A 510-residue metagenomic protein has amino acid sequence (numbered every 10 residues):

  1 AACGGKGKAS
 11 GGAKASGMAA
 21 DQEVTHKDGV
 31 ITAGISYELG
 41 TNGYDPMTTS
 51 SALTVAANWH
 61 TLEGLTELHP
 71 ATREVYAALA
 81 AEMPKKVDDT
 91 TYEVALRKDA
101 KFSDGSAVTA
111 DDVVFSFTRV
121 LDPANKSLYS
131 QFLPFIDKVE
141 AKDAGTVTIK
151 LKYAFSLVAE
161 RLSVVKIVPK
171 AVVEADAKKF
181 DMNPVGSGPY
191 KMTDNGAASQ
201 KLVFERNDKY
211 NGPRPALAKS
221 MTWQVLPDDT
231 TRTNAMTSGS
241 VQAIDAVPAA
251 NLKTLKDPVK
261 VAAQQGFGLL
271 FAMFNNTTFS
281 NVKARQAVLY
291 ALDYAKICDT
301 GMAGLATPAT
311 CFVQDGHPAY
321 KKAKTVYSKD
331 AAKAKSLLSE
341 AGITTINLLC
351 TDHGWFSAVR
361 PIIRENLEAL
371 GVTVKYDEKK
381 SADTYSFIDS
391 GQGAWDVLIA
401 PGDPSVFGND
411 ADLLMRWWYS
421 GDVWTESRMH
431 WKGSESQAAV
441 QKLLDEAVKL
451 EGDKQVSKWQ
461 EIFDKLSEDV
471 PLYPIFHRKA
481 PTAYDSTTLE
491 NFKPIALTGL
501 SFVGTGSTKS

Functional and structural regions predicted by a protein language model:
V24, T91, A95, S130-V172: Surface-exposed binding/hinge segments that line and control ligand-binding clefts or catalytic entry sites
T32, T109-S116, A144-K150, G188-P189 (+5 more regions): Alpha-helical secondary-structure segments
T32-V87, T118, V185: N-terminal lobe/hinge region of extracytoplasmic solute-binding protein
S163-A216, S220: Gly/Pro-rich hinge or "lid" segments in bacterial periplasmic/extracellular proteins
K209-K253: Ligand-site clamp/hinge motif
A303-E340, W355-A358: Structural transition elements
K375-E378, A382-T384, L413-S486, S510: Extracytoplasmic/peripheral linker and loop segments enriched in polar/acidic and small residues with frequent Thr/Pro
T482-S510: Long beta-strand-rich cores associated with HINT superfamily self-processing modules
